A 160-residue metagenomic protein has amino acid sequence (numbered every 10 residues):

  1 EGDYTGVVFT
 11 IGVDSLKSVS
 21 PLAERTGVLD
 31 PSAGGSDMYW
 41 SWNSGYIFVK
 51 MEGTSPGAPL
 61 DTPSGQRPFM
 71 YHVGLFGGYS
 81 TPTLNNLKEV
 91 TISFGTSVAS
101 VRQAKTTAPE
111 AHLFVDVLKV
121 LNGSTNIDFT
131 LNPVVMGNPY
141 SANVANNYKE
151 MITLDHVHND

Functional and structural regions predicted by a protein language model:
E1-D160: A short, solvent-exposed, low-complexity linear motif enriched for acidic/polar residues with Pro/Gly/Ser/Thr
